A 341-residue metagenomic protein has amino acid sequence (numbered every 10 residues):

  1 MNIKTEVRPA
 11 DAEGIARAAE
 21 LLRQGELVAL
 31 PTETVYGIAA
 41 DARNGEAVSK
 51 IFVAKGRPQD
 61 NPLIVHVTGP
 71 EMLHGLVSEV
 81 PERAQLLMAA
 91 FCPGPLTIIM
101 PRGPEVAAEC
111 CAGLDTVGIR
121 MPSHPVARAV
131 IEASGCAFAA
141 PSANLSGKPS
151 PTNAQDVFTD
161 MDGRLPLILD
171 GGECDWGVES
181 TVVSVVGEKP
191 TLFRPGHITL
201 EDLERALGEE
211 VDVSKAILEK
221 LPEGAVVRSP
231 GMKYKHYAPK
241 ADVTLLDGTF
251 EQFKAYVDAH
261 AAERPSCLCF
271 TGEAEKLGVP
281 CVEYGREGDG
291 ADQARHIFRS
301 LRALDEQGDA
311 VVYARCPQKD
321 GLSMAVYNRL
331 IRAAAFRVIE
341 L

Functional and structural regions predicted by a protein language model:
M1-L341: Active-site-adjacent structural elements in enzyme catalytic cores
